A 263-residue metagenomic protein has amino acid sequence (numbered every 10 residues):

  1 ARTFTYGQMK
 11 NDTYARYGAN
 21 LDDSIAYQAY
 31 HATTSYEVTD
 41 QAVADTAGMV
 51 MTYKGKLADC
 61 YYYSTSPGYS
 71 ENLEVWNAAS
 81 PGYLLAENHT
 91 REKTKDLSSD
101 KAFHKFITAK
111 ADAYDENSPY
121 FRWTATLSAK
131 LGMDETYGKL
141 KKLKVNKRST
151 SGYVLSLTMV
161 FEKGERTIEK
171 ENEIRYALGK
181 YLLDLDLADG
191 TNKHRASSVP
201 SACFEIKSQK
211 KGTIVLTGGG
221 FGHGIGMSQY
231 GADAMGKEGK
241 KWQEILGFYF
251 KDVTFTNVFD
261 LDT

Functional and structural regions predicted by a protein language model:
R2-T263: Conserved, single-site charged/polar hotspot
